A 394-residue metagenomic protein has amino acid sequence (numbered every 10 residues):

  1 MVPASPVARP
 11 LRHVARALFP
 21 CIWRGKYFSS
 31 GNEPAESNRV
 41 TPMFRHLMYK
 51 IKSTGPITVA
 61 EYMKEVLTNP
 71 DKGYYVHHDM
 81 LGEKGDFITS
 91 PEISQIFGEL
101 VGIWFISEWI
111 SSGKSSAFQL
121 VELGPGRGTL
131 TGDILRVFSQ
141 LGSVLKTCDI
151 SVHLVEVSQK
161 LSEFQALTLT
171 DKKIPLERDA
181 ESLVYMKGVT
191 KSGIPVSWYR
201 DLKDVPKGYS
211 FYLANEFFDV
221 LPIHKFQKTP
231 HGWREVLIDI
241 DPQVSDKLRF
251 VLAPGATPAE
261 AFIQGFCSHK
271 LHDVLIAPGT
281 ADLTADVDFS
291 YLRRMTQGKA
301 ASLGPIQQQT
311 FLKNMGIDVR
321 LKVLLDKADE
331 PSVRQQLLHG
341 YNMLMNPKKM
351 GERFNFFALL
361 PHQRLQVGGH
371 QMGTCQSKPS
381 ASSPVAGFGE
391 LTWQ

Functional and structural regions predicted by a protein language model:
M1-V40: N-terminal mitochondrial targeting presequence
P34, N38, P42, H46-S116: Conserved Class I S-adenosyl-L-methionine-dependent methyltransferase catalytic core
S115-R127: Conserved class I S-adenosyl-L-methionine
L120-E122, G142-E156: Conserved SAM-binding motif I beta-strand of class I
R127-T147: Conserved SAM-binding loop of SAM-dependent methyltransferases across substrates and taxa, primarily the Class I
E163-P206: S-adenosyl-L-methionine
F211-S268: A mobile, often basic/glycine-rich helix-loop segment that functions as the active-site lid/recognition loop
Q243, P254-Q394: Long, Lys/Arg- and hydrophobic-enriched amphipathic alpha-helices
